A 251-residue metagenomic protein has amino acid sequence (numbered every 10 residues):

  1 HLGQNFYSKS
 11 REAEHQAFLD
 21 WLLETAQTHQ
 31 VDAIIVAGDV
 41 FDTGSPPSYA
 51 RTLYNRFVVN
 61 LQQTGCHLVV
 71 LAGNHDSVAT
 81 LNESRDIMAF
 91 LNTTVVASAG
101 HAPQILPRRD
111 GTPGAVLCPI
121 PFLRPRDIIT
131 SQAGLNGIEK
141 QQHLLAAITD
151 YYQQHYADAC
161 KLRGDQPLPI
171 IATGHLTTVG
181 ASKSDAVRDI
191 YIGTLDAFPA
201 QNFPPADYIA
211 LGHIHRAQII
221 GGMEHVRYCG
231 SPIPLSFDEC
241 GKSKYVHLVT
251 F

Functional and structural regions predicted by a protein language model:
H1-V59, Q63: N-terminal active-site segment of His-dependent metallophosphoesterases
N5-Y7, G38-F57, A72-N92, A97 (+2 more regions): Metal-dependent catalytic neighborhoods of phosphoester/phosphodiester hydrolases
D32, C66, P113, Q166-L168 (+1 more regions): Short coil/turn segments at beta-strand junctions that form active-site/ligand-binding loops
I34-D39, H67-N74, T94-S98, I171-G174 (+2 more regions): Active-site neighborhood of phospho(di)ester-bond hydrolases with catalytic His/Asp-centered motifs
L53-G65, L195-P205: Catalytic-core regions built around general acid/base machinery
V59, V69-H75, C118-R124: Divalent metal-dependent hydrolysis catalytic cores, especially in the metallo-beta-lactamase
E83, I87-L195: Conserved catalytic scaffold of divalent metal-dependent phosphoesterases
T178-G180, S184-T250: Conserved beta-sheet core of the metallophosphoesterase superfamily
